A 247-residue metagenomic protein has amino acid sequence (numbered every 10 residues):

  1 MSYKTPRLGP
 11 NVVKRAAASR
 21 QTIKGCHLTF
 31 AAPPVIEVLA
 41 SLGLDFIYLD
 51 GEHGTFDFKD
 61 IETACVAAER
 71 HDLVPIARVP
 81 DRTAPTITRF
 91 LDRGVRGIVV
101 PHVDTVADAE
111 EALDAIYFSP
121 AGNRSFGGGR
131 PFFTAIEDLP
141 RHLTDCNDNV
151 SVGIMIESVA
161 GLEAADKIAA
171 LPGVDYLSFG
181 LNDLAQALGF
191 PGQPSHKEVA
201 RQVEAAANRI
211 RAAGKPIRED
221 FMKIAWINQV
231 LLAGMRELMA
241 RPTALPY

Functional and structural regions predicted by a protein language model:
M1-H27, I136-D148, E204-A212: N-terminal amphipathic alpha-helix/helix-capping segment at the start of soluble metabolic enzymes
A17-P33, I76-P80, V150-E163, I224-L232: Active-site mouth loops of central-metabolism enzymes
C26, L39, D50, I98 (+3 more regions): Conserved, mostly hydrophobic/aromatic
L28-S41, D81-R89, V159-L171: Short, acidic/polar
V35-E62, L181-K197: Glycine-rich, proline-tolerant flexible connector loops at the mouths of alpha/beta enzymes
F58-D92, I116-A121, T144-D148, S195-R218: Alpha-helix-loop-beta-strand connector modules within alpha/beta enzyme cores
P85, G97-P172: Conserved anion-binding
R124-R130, T134, V150, I156-E163 (+2 more regions): C-terminal alpha-helical cap/extension of soluble enzyme domains
